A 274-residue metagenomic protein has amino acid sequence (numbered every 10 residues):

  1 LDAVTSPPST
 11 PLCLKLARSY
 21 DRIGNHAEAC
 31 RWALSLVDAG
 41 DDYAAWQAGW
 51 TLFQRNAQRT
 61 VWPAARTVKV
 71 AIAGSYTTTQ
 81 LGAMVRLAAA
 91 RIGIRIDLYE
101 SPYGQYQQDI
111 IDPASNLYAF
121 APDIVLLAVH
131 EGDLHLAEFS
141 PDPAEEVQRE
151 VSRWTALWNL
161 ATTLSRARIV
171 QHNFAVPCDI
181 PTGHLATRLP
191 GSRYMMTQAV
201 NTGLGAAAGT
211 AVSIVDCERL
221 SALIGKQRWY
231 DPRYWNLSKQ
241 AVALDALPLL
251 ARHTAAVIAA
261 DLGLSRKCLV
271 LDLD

Functional and structural regions predicted by a protein language model:
D2-T10, K15-E28, S35, R59-V68 (+2 more regions): Alpha-helical cap/lid subdomain in secreted, periplasmic, or secretory-pathway luminal O-acyl-processing enzymes
C30-A64: Short N-terminal or domain-adjacent regulatory/targeting segments
L269-V270, D274: Alpha-helical substrate-recognition element adjacent to the catalytic core
